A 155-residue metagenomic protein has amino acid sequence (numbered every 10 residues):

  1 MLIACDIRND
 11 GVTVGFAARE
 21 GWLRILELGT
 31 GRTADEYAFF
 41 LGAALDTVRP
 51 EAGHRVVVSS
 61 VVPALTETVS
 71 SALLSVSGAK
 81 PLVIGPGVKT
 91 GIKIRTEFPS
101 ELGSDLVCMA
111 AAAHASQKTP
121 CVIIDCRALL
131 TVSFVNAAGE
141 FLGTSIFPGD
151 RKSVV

Functional and structural regions predicted by a protein language model:
M1-K89: N-terminal glycine/serine-rich phosphate-binding loop of ATP-dependent small-molecule kinases, especially carbohydrate
M1-L23, A113, T119-F141: Gly/Thr-rich phosphate-binding beta-strand-loop-beta motif of the actin/hexokinase/Hsp70
V62, A128-L130, P148-D150: Glycine-rich beta-alpha junction loops
P81-P86, L102-S104, V122-D125: General beta-strand structural signal in soluble alpha/beta enzymes
P86-F98, A138-F141: Glycine/charged-rich beta-loop-alpha catalytic/anionic-binding loops adjacent to active sites
G91-C121: Conserved phosphate-binding catalytic cores of ATP/NTP-utilizing and phosphoryl-transfer enzymes
E140-D150: Surface "functional belts" at beta-alpha junctions
K152-V155: Conserved small/polar residues in nucleotide/adenosyl-binding loops
